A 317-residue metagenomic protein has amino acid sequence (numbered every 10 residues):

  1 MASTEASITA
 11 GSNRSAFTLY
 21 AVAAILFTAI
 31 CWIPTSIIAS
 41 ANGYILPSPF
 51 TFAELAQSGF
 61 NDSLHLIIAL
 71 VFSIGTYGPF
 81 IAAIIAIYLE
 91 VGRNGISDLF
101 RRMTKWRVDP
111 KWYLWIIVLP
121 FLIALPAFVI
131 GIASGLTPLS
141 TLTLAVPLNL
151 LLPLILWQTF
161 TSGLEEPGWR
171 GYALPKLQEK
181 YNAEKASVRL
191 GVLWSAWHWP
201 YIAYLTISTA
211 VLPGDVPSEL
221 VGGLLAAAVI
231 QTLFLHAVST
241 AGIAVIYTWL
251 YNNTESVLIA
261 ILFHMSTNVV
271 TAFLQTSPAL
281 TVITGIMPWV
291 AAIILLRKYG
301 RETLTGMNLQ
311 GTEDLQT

Functional and structural regions predicted by a protein language model:
A2-S162, A203-V211, T232-L235, N252 (+1 more regions): Specific transmembrane helices
F17-Y20, Y113, Y172, A186-S187 (+1 more regions): Alpha-helical transmembrane segments and their helix-entry boundary regions
P126, F160, A173, I243-Y247: Hydrophobic/aromatic residues in alpha-helical transmembrane segments
P153, W169-R170, I243: Functionally critical, cavity-lining and gating residues within the transmembrane helices of 12-TM secondary
L164-A196, I202-G214, T248, N252-S256: Membrane-interface helix/loop boundary segments of multi-pass membrane proteins
E166, H198, H264, N268: Histidine-centered divalent metal-coordination motifs
V188, G214-W289: Functionally important transmembrane alpha-helices
